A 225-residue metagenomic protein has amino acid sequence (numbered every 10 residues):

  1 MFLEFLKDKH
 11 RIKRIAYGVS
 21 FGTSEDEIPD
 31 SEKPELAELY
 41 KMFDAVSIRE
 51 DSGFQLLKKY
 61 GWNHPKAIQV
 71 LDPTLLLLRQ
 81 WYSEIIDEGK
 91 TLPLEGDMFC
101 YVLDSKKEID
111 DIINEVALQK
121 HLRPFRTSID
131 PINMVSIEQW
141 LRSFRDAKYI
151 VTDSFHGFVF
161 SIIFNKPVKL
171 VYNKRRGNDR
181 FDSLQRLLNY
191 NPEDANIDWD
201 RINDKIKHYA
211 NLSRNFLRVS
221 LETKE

Functional and structural regions predicted by a protein language model:
M1-E225: Active-site anion-handling motifs in enzyme catalytic cores
